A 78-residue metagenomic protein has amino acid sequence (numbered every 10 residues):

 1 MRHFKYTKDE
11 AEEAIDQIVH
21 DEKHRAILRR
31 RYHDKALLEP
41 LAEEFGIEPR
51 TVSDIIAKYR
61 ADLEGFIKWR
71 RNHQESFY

Functional and structural regions predicted by a protein language model:
H3-K23: Short, Lys/Arg-enriched anionic-surface-contact patches
V19-D34: Short amphipathic alpha helix immediately N-terminal
P40-F45: Short alpha-helical "recognition helix" segments of helix-turn-helix
R60-R71: C-terminal flanking helix
R70-Y78: Short acidic DE-rich linear segments
